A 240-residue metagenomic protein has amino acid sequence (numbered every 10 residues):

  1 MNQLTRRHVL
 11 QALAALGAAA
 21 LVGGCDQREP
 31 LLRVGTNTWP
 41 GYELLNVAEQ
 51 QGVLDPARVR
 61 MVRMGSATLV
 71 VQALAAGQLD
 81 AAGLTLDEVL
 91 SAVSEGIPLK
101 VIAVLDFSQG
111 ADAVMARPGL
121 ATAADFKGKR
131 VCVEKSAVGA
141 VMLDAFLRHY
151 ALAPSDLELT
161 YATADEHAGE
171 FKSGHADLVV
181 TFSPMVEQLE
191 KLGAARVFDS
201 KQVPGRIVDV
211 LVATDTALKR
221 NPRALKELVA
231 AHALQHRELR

Functional and structural regions predicted by a protein language model:
M1-G17: N-terminal secretory signal peptides and thylakoid transit peptides that target proteins across membranes
N2, A82, L211: Residues that recognize and position ribonucleotide moieties
Q11, G128, K191: Phosphate-coordinating loops and pocket residues in cytosolic domains that bind phosphorylated ligands
G23-G24: C-terminal motif of bacterial Sec signal peptides marking the signal peptidase cleavage site
Q27-A153, E158-Y161, E170, D177-T181 (+2 more regions): Short, glycine-/small- and polar/acidic-enriched structural segments that line small-molecule recognition paths
E88, E166-R240: Pocket-lining segment of extracytoplasmic ligand-binding domains
